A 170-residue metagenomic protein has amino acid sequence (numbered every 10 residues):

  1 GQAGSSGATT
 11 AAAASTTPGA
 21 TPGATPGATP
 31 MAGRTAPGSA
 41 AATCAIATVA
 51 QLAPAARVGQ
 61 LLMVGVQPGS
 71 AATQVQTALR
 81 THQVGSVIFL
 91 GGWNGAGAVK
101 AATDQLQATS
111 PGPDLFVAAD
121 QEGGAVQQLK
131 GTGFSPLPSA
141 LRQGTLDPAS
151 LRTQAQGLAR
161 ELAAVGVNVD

Functional and structural regions predicted by a protein language model:
G1-A50: N-terminal low-complexity, Pro/Thr-rich disordered segments that flank secretion/membrane-targeting signals
G4, G59, G123-G124: Glycine-centered flexibility motif
G27-P30, A50-A55, H82-Q83, S135: Generic detector of short, locally flexible boundary/turn motifs and exposed helical patches
G33-T73: Boundary/entry segment of secreted carbohydrate-active catalytic domains
T77-D170: Enzymes and membrane/adaptor proteins characterized by extended Gly/Ser/Thr/Asp/Glu-rich, aromatic-dotted
